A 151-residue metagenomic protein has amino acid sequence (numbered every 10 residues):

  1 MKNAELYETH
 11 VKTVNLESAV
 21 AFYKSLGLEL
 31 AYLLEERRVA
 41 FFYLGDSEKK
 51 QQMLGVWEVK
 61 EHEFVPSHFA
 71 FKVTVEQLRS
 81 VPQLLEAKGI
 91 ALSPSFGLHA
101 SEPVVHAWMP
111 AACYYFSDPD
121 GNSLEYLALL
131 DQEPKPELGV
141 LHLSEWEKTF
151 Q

Functional and structural regions predicted by a protein language model:
N3, H10-Q52: Core segments of cupin and vicinal oxygen chelate
E5-V14, E61-K88, A112-S117, N122: Vicinal oxygen chelate
Y23, P82-L85, A128: Short, flexible helix/strand-to-coil boundary loops that buttress conserved ligand/catalytic motifs in alpha/beta
L34, K60-E61, H106-W108: A short beta-turn/loop motif at secondary-structure boundaries
D46-S47, V59-E61: Short polar/acidic secondary-structure junctions
Q52-W57, E125-A128: Conserved beta-strand in the GNAT
K88-Q151: Vicinal oxygen chelate
